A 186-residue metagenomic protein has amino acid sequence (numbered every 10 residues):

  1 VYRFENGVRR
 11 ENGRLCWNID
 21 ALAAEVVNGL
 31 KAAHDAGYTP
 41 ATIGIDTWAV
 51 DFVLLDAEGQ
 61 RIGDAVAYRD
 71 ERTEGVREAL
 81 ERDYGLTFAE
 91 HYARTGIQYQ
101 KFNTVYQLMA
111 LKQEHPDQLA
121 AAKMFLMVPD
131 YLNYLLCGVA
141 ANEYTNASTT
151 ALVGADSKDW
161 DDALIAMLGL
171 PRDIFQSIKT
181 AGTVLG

Functional and structural regions predicted by a protein language model:
V1-D64, A93, A121, Q176-S177: N-terminal glycine/serine-rich phosphate-binding loop of ATP-dependent small-molecule kinases, especially carbohydrate
R10-G13, G75-A79, L152-G154: Short, charged, surface-exposed secondary-structure boundary motifs
Y38, L86, G169-L170: Helix N-cap/coil-helix junction residues
A57-R61, A79, D83, E90: Hydrophobic or amphipathic alpha-helical targeting/insertion segments
D70: Carbohydrate-associated surface elements
T73, L86, I97-K101: Gly/Ser-rich phosphate-binding catalytic loop and adjacent alpha/beta segment that cradle a phosphoryl group at enzyme
G75, L86-T87, D117-L119: Short helix-loop capping/hinge motifs at secondary-structure junctions, enriched in acidic/polar residues
H91-G186: Gly/Ser/Thr-rich active-site cleft segment
